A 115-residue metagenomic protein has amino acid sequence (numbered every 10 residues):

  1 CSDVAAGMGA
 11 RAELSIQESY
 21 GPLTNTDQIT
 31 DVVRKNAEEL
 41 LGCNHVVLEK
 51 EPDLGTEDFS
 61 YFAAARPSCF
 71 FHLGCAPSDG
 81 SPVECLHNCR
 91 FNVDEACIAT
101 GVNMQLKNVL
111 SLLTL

Functional and structural regions predicted by a protein language model:
C1-L115: Metal-dependent amide/peptide-bond hydrolase catalytic core, centered on the "pita-bread" metallohydrolase fold
